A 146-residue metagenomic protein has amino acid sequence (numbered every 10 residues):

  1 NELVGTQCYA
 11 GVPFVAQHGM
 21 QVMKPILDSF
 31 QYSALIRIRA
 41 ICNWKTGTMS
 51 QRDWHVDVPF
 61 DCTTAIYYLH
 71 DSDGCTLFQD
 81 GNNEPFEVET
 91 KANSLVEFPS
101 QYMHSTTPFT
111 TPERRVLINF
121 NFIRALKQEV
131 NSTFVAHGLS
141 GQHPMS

Functional and structural regions predicted by a protein language model:
N1-S33, T133-S146: Non-heme Fe(II)/2-oxoglutarate
A16, M20-Q21, Y32-I36, Q51-D53 (+2 more regions): A structural signal for the main folded, soluble domain(s) of proteins
L27, Q51-W54, S105-P108: Short helix-to-loop capping/linker segments positioned immediately adjacent to catalytic or ligand/cofactor-binding
D28-G47: A short glycine-rich, His/Asp/Glu-containing loop-to-beta-strand
A40, P59-F60, D71-S146: Catalytic core of Fe(II)/2-oxoglutarate
I41-P59: Conserved short histidine dyad/triad with adjacent acidic residue
K45-T48, H70-G74: Short, charged/polar surface micro-motifs in flexible loops or helix N-caps
T64-Y68: Catalytic nucleophile-His microenvironment captured as a short glycine-rich beta-strand/loop that brackets
